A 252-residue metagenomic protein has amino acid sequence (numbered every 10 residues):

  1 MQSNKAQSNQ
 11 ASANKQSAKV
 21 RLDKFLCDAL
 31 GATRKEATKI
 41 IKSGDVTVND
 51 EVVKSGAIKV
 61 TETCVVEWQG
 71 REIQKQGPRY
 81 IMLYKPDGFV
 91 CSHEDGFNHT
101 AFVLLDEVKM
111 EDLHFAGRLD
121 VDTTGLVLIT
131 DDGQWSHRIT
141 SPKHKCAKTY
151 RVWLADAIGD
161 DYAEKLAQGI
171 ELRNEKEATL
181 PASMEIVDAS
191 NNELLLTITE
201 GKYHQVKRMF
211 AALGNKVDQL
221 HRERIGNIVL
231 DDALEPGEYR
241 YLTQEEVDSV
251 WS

Functional and structural regions predicted by a protein language model:
Q2-S252: Basic, flexible Lys/Arg- and Gly-enriched helix-loop patches that mediate nucleic-acid binding at interfaces with rRNA
